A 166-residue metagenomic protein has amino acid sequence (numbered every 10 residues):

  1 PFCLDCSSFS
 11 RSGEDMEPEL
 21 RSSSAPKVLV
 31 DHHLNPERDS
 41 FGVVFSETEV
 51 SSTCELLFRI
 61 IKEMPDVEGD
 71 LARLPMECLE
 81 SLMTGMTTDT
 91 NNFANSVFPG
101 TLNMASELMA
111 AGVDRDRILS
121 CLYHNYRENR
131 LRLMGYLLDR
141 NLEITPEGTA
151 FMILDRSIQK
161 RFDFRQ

Functional and structural regions predicted by a protein language model:
P1-G13, V50-F58, T84-T88, D114-R127: Short charge-dense sequence patches
P1-V43: Active-site cofactor/cluster-binding pocket
S12-D15, D39-G42, L57, V97-F98 (+2 more regions): A short secondary-structure junction signal
E14-D15, D70, I118, L131: A generic "cationic amphipathic patch" detector
V28-H33, E55-F58, V113-D114, Y136 (+1 more regions): Short, surface-exposed, polar/charged, turn-prone segments marking secondary-structure boundaries
H32-S106: Short alpha-helices
M83, T88-Q166: Hydrophobic helix-and-loop "lid/oligomerization" segment in the mid-to-C-terminal part of catalytic domains
